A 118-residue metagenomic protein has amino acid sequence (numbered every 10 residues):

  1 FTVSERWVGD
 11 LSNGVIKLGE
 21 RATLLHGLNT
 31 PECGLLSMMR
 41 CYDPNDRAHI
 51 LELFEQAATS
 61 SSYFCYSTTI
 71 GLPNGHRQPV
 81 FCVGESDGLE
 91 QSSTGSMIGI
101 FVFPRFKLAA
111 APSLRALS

Functional and structural regions predicted by a protein language model:
F1-M39, F81, R105, A110-S118: PAS-family sensory domain signal
R21-I98: PAS-family sensory domains
